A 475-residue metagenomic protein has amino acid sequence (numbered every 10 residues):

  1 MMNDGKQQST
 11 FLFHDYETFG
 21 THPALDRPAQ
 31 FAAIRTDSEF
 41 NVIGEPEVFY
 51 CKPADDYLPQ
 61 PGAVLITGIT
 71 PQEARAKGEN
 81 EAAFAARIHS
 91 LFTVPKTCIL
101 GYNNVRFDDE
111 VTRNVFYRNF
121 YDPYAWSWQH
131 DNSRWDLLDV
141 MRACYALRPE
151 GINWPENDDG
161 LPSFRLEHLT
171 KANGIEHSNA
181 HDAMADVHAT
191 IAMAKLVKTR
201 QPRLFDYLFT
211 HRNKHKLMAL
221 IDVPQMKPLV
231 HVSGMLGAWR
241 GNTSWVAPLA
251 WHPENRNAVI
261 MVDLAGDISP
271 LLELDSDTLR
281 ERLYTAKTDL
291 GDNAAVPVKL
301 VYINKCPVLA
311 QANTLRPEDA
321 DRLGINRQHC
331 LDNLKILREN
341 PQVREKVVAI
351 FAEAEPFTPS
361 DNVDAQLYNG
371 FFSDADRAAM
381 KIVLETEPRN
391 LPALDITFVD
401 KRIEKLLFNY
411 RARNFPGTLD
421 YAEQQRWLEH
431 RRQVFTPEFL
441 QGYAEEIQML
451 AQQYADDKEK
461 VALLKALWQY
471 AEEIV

Functional and structural regions predicted by a protein language model:
M1-G44: Entry/capping segment at the start of metal-dependent catalytic domains with acidic active-site entry clusters
F19-T21, A74, A180: Short strand->helix junction
D26-A29, R35-T36, N41-I69, S90-P202 (+4 more regions): Metal-dependent phosphoesterase core characteristic of DEDDh/y 3'-5' exonuclease domains
T67-F84, L91: Metal-dependent phosphoesterase signature
P202-F209: Hydrophobic, mid-to-C-terminal alpha-helical segments
T210-L290: Acidic catalytic cores of enzymes that act on phosphate-bearing nucleotides/polynucleotides
P253-H430: Long, charge-rich C-terminal accessory regions
E423-V475: C-terminal non-catalytic accessory extensions
